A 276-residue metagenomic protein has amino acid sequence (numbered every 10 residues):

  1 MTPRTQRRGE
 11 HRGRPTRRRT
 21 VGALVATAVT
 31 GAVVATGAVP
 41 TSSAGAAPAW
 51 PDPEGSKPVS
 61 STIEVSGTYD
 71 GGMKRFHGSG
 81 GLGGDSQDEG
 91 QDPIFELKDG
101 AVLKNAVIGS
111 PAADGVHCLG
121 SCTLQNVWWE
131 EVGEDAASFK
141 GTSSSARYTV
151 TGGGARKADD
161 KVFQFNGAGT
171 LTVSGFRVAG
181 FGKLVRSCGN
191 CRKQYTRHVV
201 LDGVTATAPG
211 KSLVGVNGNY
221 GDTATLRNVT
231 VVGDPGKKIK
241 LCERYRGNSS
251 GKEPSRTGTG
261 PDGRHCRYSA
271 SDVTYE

Functional and structural regions predicted by a protein language model:
M1-A44: Secretory targeting and sorting signals
G31, A106-S110, L119, V127: Generic N-terminal helix/loop capping motif
A47-S61, T68, M73-Q87, H117-G133 (+1 more regions): Extracellular beta-rich repeat passengers
S66-Y69, M73-G80, E89-P93, L97-D114: LRR N-terminal entry segment and analogous cap-like coil->beta motifs
